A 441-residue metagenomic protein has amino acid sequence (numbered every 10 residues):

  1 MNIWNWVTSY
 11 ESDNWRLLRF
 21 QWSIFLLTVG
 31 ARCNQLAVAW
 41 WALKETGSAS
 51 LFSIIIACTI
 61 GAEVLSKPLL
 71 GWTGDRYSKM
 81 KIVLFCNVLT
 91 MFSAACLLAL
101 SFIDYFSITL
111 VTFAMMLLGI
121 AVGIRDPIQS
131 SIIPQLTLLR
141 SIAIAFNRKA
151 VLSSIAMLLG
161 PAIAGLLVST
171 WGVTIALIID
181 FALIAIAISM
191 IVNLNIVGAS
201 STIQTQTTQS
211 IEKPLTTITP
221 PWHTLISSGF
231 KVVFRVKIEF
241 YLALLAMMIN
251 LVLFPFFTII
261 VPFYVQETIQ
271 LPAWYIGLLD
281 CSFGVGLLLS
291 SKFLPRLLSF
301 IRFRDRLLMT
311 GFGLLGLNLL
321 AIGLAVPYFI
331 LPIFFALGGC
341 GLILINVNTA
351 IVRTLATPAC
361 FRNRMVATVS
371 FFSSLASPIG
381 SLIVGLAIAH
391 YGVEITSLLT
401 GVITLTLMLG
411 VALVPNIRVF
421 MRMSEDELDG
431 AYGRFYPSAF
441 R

Functional and structural regions predicted by a protein language model:
N2-L18, V197-L244, G430-F440: Juxtamembrane intracellular "pre-TM" segments in multi-pass secondary transporters
R19-Q35, T59-W72, S78-T90, L110-V168 (+8 more regions): Substrate-agnostic recognition of the 12-TM MFS/MFS-like secondary transporter fold
N34, W41, T46-I54, N147 (+2 more regions): Small-residue hotspots at the loop-to-helix junctions and early N-terminal turns of transmembrane alpha-helices
A37, W171-I178, L225-S291: A single, central transmembrane helix in multi-pass transporters
A39, A94-S101, A164, V168 (+8 more regions): Structural signal for membrane-spanning alpha-helices in multi-pass inner-membrane proteins, emphasizing helix cores
W40-K44, L98, F102-I103, L159-I179 (+2 more regions): Transmembrane alpha-helix termini and helix-breaking/packing motifs in multi-pass membrane transporters
L65-L69, R76, M80-I82, C86-N87 (+2 more regions): C-terminal transmembrane bundle of multi-pass solute transporters/carriers
D104, Q135, L177, F181-I211 (+1 more regions): Helix-loop junctions on the cytosolic side of multi-pass membrane transporters, especially the intracellular loop
